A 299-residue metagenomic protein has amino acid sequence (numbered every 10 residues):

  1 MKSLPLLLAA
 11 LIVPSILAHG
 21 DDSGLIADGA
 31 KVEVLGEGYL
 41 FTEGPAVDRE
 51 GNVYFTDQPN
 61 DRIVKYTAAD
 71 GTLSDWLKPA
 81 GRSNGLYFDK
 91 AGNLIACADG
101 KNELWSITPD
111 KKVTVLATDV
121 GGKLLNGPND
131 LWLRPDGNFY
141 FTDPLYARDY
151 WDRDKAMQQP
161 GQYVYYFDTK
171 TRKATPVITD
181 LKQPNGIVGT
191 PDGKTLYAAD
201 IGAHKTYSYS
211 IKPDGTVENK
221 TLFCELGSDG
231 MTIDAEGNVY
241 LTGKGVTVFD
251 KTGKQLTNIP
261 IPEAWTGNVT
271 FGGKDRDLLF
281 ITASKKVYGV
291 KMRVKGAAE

Functional and structural regions predicted by a protein language model:
P5-S15: Bacterial N-terminal signal peptides
A18-E299: Sequence-structural signature of mature extracellular/luminal beta-sheet repeat domains, prominently beta-propellers
